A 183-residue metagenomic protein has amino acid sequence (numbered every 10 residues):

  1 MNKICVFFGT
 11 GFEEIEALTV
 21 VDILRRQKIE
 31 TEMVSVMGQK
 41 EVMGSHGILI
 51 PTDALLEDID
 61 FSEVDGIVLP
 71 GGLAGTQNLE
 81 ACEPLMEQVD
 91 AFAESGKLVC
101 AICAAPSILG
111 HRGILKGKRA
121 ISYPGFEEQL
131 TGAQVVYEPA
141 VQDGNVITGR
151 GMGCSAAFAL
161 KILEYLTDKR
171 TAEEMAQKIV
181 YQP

Functional and structural regions predicted by a protein language model:
K3-V6, F12, Q27-S35, T52-P183: Active-site-adjacent pocket-lining segments in enzyme domains
F12-E16, E41: Short N-terminal binding/cap micro-motifs at the start of the first secondary-structure element
L18, S35-G38: Short glycine/proline-centered loop/turn elements that form peptide/ligand docking sites
V21: Histidine-anchored nucleotide/phosphate-binding helix
M43-D53: A cross-family phosphate/adenosyl-ligand binding-site feature
